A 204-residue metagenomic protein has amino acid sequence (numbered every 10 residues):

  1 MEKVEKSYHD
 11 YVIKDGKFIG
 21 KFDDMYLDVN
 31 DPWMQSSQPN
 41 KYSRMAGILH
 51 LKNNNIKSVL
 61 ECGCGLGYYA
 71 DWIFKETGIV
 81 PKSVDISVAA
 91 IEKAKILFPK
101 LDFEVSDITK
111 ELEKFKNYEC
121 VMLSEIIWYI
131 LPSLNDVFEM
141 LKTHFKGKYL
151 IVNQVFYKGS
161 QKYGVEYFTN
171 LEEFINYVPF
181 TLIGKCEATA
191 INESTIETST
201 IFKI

Functional and structural regions predicted by a protein language model:
M1-L51: Conserved class I S-adenosyl-L-methionine
L66-T77: Conserved SAM-binding loop of SAM-dependent methyltransferases across substrates and taxa, primarily the Class I
P81-D85: Conserved SAM-binding motif I beta-strand of class I
S87-A89: Conserved SAM/SAH-binding beta-strand->alpha-helix loop
A94: Conserved SAM-binding loop
M122: A conserved beta-strand element that flanks and buttresses the S-adenosyl-L-methionine
I130-L141: A short, conserved alpha-helix within the catalytic core of class I
G147-F156: Conserved beta-strand signature within the Rossmann-like core of class I S-adenosyl-L-methionine
